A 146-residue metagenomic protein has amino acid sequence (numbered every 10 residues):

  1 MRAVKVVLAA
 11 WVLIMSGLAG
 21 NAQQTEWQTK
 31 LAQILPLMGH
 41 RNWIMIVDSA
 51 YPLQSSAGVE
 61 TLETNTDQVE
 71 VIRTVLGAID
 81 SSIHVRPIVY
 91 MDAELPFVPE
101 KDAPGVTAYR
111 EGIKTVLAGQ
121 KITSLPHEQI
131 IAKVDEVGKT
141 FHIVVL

Functional and structural regions predicted by a protein language model:
M1-K5: Positively charged n-region of N-terminal signal peptides that target proteins for export
V7-G17: Bacterial N-terminal signal peptides
N21-V69: Long, hydrophobic N-terminal alpha-helical segment
N42-M45, E60, R86-Y90, H142-V145: Structural motif
V47-S49, T64, D92-E94, H127-E128 (+2 more regions): Fold-independent oxyanion-binding glycine-rich loops and adjacent beta-strand/coil segments at enzyme active sites
P52-L53, T61-H84, T107-S124: Feature captures the catalytic cores and cofactor-binding loops of soluble hydro-lyases/lyases that act on carboxylate
A57-G58, E100-L146: Long, charged alpha-helical interface segments
H84-V106: Ordered, amphipathic secondary-structure segments that act as subunit-interaction surfaces in large macromolecular
